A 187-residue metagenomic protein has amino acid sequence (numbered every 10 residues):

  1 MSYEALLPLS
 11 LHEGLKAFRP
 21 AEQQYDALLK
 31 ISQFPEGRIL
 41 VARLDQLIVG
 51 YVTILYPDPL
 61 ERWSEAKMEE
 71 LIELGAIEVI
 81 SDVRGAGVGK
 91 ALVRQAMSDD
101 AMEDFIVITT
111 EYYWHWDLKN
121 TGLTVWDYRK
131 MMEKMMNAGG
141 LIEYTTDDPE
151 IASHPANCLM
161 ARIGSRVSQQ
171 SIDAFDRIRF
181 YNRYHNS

Functional and structural regions predicted by a protein language model:
M1-G14, F18, F105-S187: Terminal substrate-recognition subdomain of acyl/acetyltransferases
P20-I72, I77: A conserved beta-strand-loop-helix scaffold within acyl/acetyltransferase catalytic domains
A21-Y25, A91-Q95, V125-E133: Well-ordered, non-membrane alpha-helical segments in soluble/globular domains
G37, M102-F105: Short, high-confidence coil segments that cap the C-terminus of an alpha-helix and link into the following beta-strand
E73-L74, Q95-D100, T109-W116: Hydrophobic, well-ordered secondary-structure scaffolds
G75-R84, Y112: A short, internal acetyl-CoA/4′-phosphopantetheine-binding micro-motif in the GNAT/acyltransferase core
V79, G85-A101: Conserved acetyl-CoA-binding loop-helix of GNAT-fold acetyltransferases
